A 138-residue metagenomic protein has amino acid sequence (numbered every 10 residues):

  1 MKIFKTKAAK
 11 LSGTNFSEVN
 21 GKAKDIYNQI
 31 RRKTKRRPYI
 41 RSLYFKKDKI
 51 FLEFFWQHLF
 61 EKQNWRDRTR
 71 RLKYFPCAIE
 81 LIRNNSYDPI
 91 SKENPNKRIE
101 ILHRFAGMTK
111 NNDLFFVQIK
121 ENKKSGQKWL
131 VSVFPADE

Functional and structural regions predicted by a protein language model:
M1-E138: Ribonuclease/tRNase effector modules and their secretory precursors
